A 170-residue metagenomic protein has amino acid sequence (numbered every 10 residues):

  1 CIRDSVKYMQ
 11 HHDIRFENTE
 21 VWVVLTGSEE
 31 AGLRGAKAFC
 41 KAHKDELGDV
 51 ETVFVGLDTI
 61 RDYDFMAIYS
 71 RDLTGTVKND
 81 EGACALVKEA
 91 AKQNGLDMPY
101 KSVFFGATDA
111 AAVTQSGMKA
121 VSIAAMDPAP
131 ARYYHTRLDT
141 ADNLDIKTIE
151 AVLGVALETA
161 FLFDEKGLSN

Functional and structural regions predicted by a protein language model:
R3-N79, A90, S102, G106-A110: Acidic/histidine-rich catalytic neighborhood of metal-dependent amide-processing enzymes
I60-N170: Active-site-adjacent substrate-binding region of metalloamidase/peptidase-like peptide-processing proteins
